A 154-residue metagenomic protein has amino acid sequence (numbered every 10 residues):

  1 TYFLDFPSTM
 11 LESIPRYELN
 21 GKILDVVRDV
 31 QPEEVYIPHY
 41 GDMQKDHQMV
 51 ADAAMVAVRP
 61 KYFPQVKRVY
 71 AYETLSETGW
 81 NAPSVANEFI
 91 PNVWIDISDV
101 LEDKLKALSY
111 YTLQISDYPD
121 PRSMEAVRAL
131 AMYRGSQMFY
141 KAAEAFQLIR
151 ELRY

Functional and structural regions predicted by a protein language model:
Y2, T9-Y154: Metal-dependent de-N-acetylase/amidase catalytic core
